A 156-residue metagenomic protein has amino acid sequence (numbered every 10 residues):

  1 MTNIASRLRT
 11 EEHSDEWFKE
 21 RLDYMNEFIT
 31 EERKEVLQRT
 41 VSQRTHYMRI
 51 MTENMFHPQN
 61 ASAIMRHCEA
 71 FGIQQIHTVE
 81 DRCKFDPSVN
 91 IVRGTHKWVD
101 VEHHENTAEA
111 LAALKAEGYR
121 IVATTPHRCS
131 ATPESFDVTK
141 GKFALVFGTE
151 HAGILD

Functional and structural regions predicted by a protein language model:
M1-D156: Post-transcriptional modification and biogenesis factors for structured RNAs of the translation apparatus
